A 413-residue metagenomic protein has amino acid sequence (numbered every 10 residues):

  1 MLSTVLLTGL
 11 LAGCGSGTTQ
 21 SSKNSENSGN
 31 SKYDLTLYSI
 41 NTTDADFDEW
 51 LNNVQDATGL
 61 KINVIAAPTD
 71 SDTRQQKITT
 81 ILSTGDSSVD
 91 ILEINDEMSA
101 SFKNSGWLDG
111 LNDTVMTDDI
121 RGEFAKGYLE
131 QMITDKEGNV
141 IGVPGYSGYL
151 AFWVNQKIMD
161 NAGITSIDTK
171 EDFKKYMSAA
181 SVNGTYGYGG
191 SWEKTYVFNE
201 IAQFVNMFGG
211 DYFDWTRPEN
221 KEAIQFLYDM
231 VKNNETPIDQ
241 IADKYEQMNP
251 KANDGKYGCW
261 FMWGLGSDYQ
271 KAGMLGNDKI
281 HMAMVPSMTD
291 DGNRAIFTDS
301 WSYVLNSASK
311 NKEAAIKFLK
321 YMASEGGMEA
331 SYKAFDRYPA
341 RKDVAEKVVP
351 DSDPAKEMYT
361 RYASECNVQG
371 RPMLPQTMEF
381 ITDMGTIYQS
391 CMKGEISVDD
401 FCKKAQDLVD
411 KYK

Functional and structural regions predicted by a protein language model:
L2, T8-W107, T117-G122, S166 (+6 more regions): Conserved N-terminal structural module of periplasmic/extracytoplasmic solute-binding proteins
A57, K61-A66, T79, T84 (+4 more regions): Extracytoplasmic/periplasmic substrate-recognition and gating elements
A67-K77, E97, K170-K174, Q240-P250: Short helix-initiation/N-cap motifs at beta->coil->alpha
T79-S83, S87-D90, D118-K157, D291-A295 (+1 more regions): A structural signal for short loop-to-beta-strand junctions that line the ligand-binding cleft of periplasmic/secreted
D90-E93, G258-W263: Paired acidic/hydrophobic, glycine-rich loop segments that form the ligand-binding mouth/hinge of periplasmic-binding
D96-Y149, K174, V182, E200 (+3 more regions): Hinge/lid segment of periplasmic solute-binding proteins
K126, M132, A283, Y332-T386 (+1 more regions): Long, aromatic- and glycine/proline-rich binding clefts that accommodate carbohydrate-like moieties
M177-G184, F213-I241, V285: Glycine-centered hinge/linker elements that transmit conformational signals in sensory and ligand-binding systems
